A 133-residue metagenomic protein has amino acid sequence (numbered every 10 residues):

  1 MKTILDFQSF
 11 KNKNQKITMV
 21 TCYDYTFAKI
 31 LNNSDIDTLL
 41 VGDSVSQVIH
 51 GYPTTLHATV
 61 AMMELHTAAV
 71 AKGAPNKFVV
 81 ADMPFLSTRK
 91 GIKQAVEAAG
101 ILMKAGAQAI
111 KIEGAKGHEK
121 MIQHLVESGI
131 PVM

Functional and structural regions predicted by a protein language model:
K2-M133: Alpha/beta enzyme core
